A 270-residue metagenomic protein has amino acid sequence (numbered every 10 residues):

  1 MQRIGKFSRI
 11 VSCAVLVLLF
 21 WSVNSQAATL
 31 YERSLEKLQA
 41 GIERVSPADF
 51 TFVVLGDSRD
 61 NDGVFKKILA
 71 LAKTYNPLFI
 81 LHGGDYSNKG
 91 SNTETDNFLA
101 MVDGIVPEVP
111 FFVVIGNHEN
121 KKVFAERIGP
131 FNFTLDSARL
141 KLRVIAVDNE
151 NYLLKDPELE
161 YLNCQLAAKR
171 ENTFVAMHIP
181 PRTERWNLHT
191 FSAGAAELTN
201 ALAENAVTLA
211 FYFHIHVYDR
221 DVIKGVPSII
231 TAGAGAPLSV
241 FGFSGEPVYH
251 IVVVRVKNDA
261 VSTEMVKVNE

Functional and structural regions predicted by a protein language model:
Q2-S12: Bacterial N-terminal signal peptides that target proteins for export
S12-S22: Bacterial N-terminal signal peptides
Q26-N97: N-terminal active-site segment of His-dependent metallophosphoesterases
V45, A70-F79, G104-I105, P110 (+5 more regions): His/acidic metal-ligating clusters that form di-metal
D49-R59, K141-E150, F174-A176, P227-G233: Active-site-proximal beta-strand elements of phosphoester/diester hydrolases
L55, Y86-K89, A146-L153, W186-H189: The substrate-binding groove and active-site-proximal loops of carbohydrate-active enzymes, especially glycoside
D57, G84-D85, G116-N117, H178 (+1 more regions): Active-site glycine-centered loops adjacent to acidic/histidine catalytic or metal-binding residues that shape
G63-I68, Y86-D103, N120-F131, R185-T190 (+1 more regions): Metal-dependent catalytic neighborhoods of phosphoester/phosphodiester hydrolases
